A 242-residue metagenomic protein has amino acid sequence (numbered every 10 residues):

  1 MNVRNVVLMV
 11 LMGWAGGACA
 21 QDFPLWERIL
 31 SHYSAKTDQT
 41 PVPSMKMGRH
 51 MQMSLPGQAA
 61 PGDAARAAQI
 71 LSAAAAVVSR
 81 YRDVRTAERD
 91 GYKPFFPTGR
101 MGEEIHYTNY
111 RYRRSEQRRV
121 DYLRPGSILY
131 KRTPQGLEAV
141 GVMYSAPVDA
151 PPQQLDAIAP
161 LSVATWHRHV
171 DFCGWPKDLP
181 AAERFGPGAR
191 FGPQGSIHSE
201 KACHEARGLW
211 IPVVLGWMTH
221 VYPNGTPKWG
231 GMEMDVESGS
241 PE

Functional and structural regions predicted by a protein language model:
N2-M9: Sec-dependent signal peptide recognition, specifically the positively charged N-region followed immediately by
A18-A20: Boundary at the C-terminal end of the N-terminal hydrophobic targeting segment
F23-I128, R132-E242: Primary mode marks residue(s) on the alpha4-beta5-alpha5 output face of response regulator receiver
